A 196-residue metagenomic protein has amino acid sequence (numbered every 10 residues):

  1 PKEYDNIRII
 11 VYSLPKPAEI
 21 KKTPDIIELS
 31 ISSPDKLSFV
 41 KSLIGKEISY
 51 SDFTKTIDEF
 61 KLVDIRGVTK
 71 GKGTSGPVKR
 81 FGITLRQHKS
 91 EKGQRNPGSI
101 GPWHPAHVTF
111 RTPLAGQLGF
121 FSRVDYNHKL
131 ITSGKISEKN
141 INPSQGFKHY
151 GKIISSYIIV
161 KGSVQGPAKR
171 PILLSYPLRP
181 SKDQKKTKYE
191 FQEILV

Functional and structural regions predicted by a protein language model:
P1-T74, K79-V196: Extended basic (Lys/Arg/His-rich) segments that typically form rRNA-contacting surfaces in ribosomal proteins
